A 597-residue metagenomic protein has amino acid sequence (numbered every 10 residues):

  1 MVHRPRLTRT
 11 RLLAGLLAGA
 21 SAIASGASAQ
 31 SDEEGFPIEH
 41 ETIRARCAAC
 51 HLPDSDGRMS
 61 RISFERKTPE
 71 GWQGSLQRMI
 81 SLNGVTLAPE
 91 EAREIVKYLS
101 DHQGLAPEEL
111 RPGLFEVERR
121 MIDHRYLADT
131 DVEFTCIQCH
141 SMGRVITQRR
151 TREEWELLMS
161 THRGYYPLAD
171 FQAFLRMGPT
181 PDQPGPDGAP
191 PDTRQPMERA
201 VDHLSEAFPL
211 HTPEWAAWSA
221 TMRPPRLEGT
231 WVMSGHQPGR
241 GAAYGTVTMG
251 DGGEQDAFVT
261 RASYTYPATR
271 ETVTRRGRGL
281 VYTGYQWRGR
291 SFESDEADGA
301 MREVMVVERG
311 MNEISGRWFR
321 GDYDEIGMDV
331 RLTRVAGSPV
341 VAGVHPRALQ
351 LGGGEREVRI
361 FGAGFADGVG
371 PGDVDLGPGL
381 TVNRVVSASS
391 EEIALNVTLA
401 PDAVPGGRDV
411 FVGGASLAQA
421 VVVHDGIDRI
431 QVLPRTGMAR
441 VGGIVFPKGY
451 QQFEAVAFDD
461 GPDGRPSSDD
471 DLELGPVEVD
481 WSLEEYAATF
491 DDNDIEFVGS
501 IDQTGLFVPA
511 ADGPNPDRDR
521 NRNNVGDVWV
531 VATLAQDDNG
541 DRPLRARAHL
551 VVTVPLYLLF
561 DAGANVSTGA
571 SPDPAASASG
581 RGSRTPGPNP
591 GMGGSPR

Functional and structural regions predicted by a protein language model:
S25-I43, L82-G84, E91, A106-T130 (+1 more regions): Electrostatic cytochrome c docking/interface patches
H40, D54-L82, S141-P167, T274-R276: Gly/Gly-Pro-rich "capping" loops immediately C-terminal to redox-active cysteine motifs in periplasmic/lumenal
R44-D54, I95, V132-R144: The canonical Cys-X-X-Cys-His
G84-G113, L168, Q172-W218: C-terminal capping alpha-helices of c-type cytochrome domains
P213, T221, M301-G343, A546-V552: Edge beta-strand at a domain terminus
T221, P225-G310, S315-W318: Central antiparallel beta-sheet cores of small beta-barrel/beta-sandwich binding domains
T333-D373, L417-S467, G563-N565, P572-A576 (+2 more regions): Beta-strand/beta-sandwich contexts
G352-A415, L474-E478, E484, A488-T489 (+3 more regions): Immunoglobulin-like IPT/TIG beta-sandwich domains and homologous Ig-like subdomains
